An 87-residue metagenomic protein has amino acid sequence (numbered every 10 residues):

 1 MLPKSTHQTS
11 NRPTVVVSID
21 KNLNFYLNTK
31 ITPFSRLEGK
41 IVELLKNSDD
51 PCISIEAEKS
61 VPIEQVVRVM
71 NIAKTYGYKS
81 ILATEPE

Functional and structural regions predicted by a protein language model:
M1-E87: Long, low-hydrophobicity, acidic/polar, solvent-exposed interaction domains
